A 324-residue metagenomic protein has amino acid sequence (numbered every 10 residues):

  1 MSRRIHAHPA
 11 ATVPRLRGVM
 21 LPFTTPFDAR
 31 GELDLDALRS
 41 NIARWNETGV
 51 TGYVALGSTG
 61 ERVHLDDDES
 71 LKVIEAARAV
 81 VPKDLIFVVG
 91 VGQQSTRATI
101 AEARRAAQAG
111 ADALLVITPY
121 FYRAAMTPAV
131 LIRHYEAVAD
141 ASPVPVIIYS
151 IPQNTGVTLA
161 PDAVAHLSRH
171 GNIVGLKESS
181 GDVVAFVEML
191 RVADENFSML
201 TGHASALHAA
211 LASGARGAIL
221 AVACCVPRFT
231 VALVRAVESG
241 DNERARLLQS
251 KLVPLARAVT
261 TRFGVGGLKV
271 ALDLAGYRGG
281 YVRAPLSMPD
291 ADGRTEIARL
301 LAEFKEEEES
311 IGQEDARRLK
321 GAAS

Functional and structural regions predicted by a protein language model:
M1-P14, G312-S324: Basic/polar N-terminal segments that are highly enriched at the extreme N-terminus, encompassing both cleavable
R3-T158: Active-site beta->alpha loop and helix N-cap motifs at the rims of alpha/beta catalytic domains
L38, S70, V164, N242 (+1 more regions): Short functional linear motifs
T48, K72, A76-V80, R105 (+9 more regions): Alpha-helical structural signal in soluble globular domains
L65-D68, A101, M126-A129, L159-P161 (+4 more regions): Short secondary-structure transition/capping segments
A137-D140, P152-T260: Catalytic alpha/beta core domains of metabolic enzymes, predominantly
S205-S324: Structured C-terminal cap/extension of enzyme domains
